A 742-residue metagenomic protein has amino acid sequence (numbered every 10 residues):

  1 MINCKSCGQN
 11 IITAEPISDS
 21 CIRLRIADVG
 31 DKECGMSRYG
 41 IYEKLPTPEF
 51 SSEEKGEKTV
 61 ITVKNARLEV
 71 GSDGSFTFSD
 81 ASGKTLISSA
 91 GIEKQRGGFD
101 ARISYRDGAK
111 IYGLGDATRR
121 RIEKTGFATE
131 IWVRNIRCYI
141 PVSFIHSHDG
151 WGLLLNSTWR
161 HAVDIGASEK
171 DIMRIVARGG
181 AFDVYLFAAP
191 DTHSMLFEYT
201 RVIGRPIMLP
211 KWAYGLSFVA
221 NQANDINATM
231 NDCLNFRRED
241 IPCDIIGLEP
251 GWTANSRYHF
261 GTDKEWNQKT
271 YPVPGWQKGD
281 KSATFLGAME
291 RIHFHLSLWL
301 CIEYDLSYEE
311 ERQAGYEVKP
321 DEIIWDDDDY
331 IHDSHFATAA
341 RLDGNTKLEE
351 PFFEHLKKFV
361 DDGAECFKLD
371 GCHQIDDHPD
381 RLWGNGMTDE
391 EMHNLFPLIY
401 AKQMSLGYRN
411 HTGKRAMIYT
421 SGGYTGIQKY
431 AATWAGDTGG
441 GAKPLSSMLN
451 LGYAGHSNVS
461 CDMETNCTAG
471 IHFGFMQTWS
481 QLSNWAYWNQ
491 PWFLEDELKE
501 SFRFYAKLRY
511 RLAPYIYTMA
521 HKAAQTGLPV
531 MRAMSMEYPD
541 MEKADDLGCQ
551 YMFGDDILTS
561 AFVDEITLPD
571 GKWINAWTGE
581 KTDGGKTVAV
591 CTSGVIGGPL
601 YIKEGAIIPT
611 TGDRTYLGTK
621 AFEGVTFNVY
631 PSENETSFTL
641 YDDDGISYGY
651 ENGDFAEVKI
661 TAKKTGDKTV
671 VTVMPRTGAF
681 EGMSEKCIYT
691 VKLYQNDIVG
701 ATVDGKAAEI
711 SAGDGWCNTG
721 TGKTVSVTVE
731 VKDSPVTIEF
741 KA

Functional and structural regions predicted by a protein language model:
C4-C7, E15-P16, V29, S51-K211 (+7 more regions): Catalytic and substrate-binding clefts that recognize carbohydrates or anionic sugar/phosphate headgroups
A14, F144, F236, M404 (+3 more regions): Conserved, mostly hydrophobic/aromatic
A14, L24-I26, I61-N65, L558-S560 (+1 more regions): Short, well-ordered beta-strand segments enriched in hydrophobic/aromatic residues
C21, K58-V60, R67, S143-F144 (+19 more regions): Beta-sheet entry/capping signal
V29, M36-Y39, P242-A506, E537-P539 (+2 more regions): Aromatic- and carboxylate-enriched substrate-binding clefts and catalytic-loop regions of carbohydrate-active enzymes
C34-F50, I574-V595, T702-S726: Solvent-exposed beta-strand/loop surfaces of large extracellular or lumenal domains
L406-G407, G413-A416, T425-W434, G452-G455 (+3 more regions): Catalytic core of carbohydrate-active enzymes
T728-A742: Surface-exposed interaction regions enriched in Ser/Thr/Asp/Glu that occur as long low-complexity tracts or repetitive
